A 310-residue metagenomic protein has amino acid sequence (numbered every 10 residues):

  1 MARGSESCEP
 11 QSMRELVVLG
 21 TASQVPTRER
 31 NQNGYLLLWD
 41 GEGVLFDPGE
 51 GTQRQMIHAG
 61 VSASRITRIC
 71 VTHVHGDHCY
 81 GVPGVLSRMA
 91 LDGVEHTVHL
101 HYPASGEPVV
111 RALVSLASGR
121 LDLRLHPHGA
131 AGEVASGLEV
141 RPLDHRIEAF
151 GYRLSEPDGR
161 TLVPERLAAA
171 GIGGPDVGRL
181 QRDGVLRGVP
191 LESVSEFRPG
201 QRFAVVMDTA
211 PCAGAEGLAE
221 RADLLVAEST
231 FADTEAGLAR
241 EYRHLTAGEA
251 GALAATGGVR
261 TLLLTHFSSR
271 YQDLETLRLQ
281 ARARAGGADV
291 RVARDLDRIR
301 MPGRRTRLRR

Functional and structural regions predicted by a protein language model:
C8-A59, R65, Y152-L154, S195-V206 (+1 more regions): Conserved beta-strand hairpin/beta-sheet module of binuclear metal-dependent hydrolase folds, prominently
F46-G49, I66-V74, P103, A204-T209 (+3 more regions): Active-site neighborhood of phospho(di)ester-bond hydrolases with catalytic His/Asp-centered motifs
E50-H101, R124-A131: Active-site metal-binding motif and surrounding structural segment of the metallo-beta-lactamase
G81-M89, V110-L113, Q272-A281: Metal-dependent catalytic neighborhoods of phosphoester/phosphodiester hydrolases
A130, A213-R310: Binuclear metal-ion centers of metallo-dependent hydrolases, dominated by the metallo-beta-lactamase
V134-P142, L154, P302-R310: Short, surface-exposed amphipathic charged segments that create phosphate/polyanion-binding patches used for binding
E139-L218, L224-V226: Active-site-proximal loop/helix segment associated with metal-binding centers of metalloenzymes
